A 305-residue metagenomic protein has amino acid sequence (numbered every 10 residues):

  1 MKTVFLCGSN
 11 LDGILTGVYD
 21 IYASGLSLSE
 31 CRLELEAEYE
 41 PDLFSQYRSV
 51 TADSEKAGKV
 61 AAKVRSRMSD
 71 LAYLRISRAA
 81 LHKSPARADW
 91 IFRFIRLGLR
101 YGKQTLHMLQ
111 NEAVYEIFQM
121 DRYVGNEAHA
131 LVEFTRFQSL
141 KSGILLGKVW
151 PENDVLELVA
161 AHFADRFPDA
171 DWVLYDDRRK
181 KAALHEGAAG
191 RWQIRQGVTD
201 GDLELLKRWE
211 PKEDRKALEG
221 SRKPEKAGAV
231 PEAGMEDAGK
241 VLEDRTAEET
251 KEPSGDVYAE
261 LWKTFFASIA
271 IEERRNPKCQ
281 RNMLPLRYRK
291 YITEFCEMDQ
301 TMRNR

Functional and structural regions predicted by a protein language model:
M1-S54: N-terminal ordered "arm"
T3-L11, R48, E112, I144-V155 (+1 more regions): Conserved aromatic-histidine-acidic binding/catalytic patches
G13-S24, R93-L97, A161-D165, E260-A267: Short, hydrophobic/amphipathic alpha-helical patches that form generic packing surfaces within helical domains
L35-H129: Charged, alpha-helical interface segments at or near domain boundaries
Q104-D200, P211: Internal, well-folded beta-alpha domain core
D171, A182-A183, W209-D214, K240-R305: Long, compositionally biased intrinsically disordered terminal regions
T199-E248: Intrinsically disordered, low-complexity terminal tails and inter-domain linkers enriched for S/T/G/P/D/E
